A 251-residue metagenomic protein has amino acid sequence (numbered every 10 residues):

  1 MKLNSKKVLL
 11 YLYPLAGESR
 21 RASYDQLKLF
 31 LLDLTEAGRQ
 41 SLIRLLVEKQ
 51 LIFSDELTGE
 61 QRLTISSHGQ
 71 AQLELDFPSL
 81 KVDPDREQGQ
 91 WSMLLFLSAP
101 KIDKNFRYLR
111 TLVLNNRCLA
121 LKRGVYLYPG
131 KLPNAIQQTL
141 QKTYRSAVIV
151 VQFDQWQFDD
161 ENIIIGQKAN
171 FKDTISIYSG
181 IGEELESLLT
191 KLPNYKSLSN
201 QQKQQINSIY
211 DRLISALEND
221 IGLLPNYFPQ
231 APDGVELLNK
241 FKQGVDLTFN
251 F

Functional and structural regions predicted by a protein language model:
M1-Y11: Short alpha-helical segments that sit at the start of domains
E18-L31: Short acidic, hydrophobic short linear motifs in intrinsically disordered regions
D33-E48: Short amphipathic alpha-helical interaction segments
V47-L57: A short, conserved structural fragment
L57-F77: Accessory beta->alpha helical hairpin/"wing" motif in late/C-terminal subdomains of nucleic-acid enzymes
Q70-S92: Short, amphipathic alpha-helical interaction segments positioned at domain boundaries
F106-L192: Mid-protein regulatory/catalytic core that forms ligand/cofactor-binding pockets and protein-protein interaction
N170-F251: C-terminal regulatory/effector modules of DNA-binding transcriptional regulators
